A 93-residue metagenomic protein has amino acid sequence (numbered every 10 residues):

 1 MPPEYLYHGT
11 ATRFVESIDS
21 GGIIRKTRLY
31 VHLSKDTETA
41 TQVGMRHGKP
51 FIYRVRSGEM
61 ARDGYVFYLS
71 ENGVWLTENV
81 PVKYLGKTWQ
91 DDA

Functional and structural regions predicted by a protein language model:
M1-E4, A11-D92: ADP-ribosyltransferase catalytic core
